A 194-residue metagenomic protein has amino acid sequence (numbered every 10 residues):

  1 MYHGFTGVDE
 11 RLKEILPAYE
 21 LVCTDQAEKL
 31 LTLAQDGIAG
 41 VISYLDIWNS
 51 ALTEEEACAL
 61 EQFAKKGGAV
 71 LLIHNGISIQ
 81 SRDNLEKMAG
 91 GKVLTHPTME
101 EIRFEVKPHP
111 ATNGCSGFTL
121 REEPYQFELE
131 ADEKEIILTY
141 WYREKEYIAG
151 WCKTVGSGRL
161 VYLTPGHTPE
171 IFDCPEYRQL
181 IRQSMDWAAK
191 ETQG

Functional and structural regions predicted by a protein language model:
M1-H3, D25-K29, A89-V93, T112-E123: Short low-complexity stretches enriched in small and charged residues
M1-I79: Helical hinge/lid and interdomain linker segments adjacent to catalytic or ligand-binding clefts that mediate domain
E10-I15, Y19, T98-P165, P169-E170: Catalytic beta-strand/loop cores that center a nucleophilic Ser/Cys/Thr and support acyl-enzyme chemistry
A27-L30, G76, G91, W141-Y142 (+1 more regions): Short, solvent-exposed coil/turn elements at secondary-structure transition points
S50-G114: A glycine-rich, often tryptophan-bearing local segment used as a flexible ligand/cofactor-contacting loop or short
D83-L85, A149, P175: Short aromatic-enriched loop/helix-cap "lid" or pocket-rim segments at secondary-structure transitions that line
G156-R159, T164-G194: Extracellular ligand-binding/catalytic regions of CAZymes and related secreted enzymes and adhesion modules
